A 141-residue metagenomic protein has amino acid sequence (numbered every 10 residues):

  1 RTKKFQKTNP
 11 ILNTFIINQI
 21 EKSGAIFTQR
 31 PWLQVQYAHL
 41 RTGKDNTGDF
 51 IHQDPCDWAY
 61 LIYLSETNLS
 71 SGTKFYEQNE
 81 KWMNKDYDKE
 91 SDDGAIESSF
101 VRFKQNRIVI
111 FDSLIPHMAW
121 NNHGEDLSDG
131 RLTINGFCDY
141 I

Functional and structural regions predicted by a protein language model:
R1-D49: Non-heme Fe(II)/2-oxoglutarate
L33, L40-I141: Catalytic core of non-heme Fe(II) oxygenases with the double-stranded beta-helix
